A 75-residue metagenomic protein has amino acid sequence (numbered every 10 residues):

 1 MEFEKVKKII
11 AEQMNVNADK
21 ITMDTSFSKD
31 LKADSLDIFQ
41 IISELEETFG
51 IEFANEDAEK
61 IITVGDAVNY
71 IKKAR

Functional and structural regions predicted by a protein language model:
M1-D19, A74: Thiotemplate assembly-line natural product biosynthesis machinery
K8, D66-N69: Generic alpha-helical structural context detector
M14-K32, T48-K60: Phosphopantetheine carrier-protein modules
D37: Two-component histidine kinase catalytic core, primarily the HATPase_c
Q40: Conserved alpha-helix in the HATPase_c
N69-R75: Short hydrophobic/aromatic patches at helix-to-coil boundaries
